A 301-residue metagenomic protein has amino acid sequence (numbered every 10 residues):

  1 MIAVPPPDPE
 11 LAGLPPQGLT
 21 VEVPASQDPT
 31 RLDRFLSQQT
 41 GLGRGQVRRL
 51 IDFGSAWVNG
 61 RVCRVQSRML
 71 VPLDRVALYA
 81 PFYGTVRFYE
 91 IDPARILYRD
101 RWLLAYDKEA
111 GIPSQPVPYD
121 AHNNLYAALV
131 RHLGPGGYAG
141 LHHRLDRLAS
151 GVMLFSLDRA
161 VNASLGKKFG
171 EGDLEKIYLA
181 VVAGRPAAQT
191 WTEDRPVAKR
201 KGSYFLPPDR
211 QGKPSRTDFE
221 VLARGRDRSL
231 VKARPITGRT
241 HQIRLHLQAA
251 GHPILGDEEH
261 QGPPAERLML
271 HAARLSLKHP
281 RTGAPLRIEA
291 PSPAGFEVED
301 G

Functional and structural regions predicted by a protein language model:
M1-R49, R210-R216, V221-R228, I236-T240 (+1 more regions): Pseudouridine synthases involved in rRNA/tRNA modification
M1-T192, P196-K201, A294-E299: RNA pseudouridine synthases
S55, R95, K232, R274-S276: Residue-level detector of beta-strand face positions
V65-M69, K232, R267: Short, surface-exposed secondary-structure edge patches
A94-R95, G140, P207-P208, D218-E220: Short beta-strand/turn micro-motifs at beta-sheet edges
L104, V231-P235: Short, well-ordered beta-strand segments enriched in hydrophobic/aromatic residues
L179-V181, K232-A233, R244: Short, conserved beta-strand edge motifs with alternating hydrophobic and charged residues
G202-R210: Short aromatic-glycine motifs in intrinsically disordered, low-complexity regions
